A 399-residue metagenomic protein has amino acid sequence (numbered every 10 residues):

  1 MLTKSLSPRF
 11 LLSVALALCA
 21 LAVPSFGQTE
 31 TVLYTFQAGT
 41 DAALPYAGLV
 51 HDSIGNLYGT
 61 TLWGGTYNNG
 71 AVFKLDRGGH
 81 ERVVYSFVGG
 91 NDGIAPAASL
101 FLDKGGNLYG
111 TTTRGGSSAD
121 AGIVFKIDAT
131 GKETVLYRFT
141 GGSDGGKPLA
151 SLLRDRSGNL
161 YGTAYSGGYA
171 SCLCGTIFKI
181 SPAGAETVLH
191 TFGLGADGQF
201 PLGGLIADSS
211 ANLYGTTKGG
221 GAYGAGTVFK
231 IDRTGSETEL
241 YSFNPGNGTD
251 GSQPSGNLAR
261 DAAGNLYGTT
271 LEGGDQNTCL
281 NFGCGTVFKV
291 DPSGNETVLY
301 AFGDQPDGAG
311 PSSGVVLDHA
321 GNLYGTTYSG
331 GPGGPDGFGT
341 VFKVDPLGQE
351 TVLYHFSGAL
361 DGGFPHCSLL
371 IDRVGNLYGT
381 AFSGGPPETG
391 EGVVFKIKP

Functional and structural regions predicted by a protein language model:
L2-P399: Extracellular beta-propeller repeat domains
